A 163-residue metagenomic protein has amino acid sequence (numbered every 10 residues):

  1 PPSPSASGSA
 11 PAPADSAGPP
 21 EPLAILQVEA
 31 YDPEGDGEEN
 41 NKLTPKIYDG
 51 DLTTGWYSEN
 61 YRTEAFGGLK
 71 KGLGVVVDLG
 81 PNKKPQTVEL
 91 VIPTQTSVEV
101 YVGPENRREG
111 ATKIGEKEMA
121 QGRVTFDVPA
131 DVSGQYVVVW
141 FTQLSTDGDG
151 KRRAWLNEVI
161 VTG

Functional and structural regions predicted by a protein language model:
P1-G80: Disordered, acidic Ser/Thr/Pro-rich linker "stalks" and the adjacent N-terminal cap of the next globular domain
P22, T112-E118: Local beta-strand/beta-hairpin segments that build beta-sheet-rich folds
T54-A111, V128-G163: Aromatic, loop-rich ligand-recognition surfaces of beta-strand-rich domains
E118-T125: Short, solvent-exposed loop/turn segments in extracellular or other extracytoplasmic domains
